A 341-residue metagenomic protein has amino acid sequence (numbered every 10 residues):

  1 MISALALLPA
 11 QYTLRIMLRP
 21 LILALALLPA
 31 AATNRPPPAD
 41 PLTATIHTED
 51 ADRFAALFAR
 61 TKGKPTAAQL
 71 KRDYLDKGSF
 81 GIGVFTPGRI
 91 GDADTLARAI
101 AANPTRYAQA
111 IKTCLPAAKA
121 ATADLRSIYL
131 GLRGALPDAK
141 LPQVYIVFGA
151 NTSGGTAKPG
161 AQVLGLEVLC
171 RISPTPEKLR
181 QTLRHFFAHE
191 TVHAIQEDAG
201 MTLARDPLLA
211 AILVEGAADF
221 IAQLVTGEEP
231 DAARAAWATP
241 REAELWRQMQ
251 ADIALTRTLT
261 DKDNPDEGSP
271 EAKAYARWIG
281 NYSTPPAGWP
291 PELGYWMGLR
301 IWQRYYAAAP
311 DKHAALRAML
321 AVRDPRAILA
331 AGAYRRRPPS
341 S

Functional and structural regions predicted by a protein language model:
M1-I16: N-terminal amphipathic/basic-hydrophobic helices that include classical n-h-c signal peptides and signal-anchor
R15-L23: Sec-dependent signal peptide recognition, specifically the positively charged N-region followed immediately by
L25-P37: Bacterial Sec-dependent signal peptides at the C-terminal "C-region" and cleavage site
N34-A97: N-terminal mature-domain "stem" immediately C-terminal to a signal peptide or N-terminal signal-anchor/transmembrane
D73-G78, Q143-G154, A238-P240, V322-D324: Acidic helix-start/capping segments at beta-turn-to-alpha-helix junctions
G78, M249-S341: Pan-zinc metallopeptidase signature
A99-A236: Acidic/His-rich structured neighborhood in mature extracellular/periplasmic domains
R234-I253: Small-residue-rich helix-loop
